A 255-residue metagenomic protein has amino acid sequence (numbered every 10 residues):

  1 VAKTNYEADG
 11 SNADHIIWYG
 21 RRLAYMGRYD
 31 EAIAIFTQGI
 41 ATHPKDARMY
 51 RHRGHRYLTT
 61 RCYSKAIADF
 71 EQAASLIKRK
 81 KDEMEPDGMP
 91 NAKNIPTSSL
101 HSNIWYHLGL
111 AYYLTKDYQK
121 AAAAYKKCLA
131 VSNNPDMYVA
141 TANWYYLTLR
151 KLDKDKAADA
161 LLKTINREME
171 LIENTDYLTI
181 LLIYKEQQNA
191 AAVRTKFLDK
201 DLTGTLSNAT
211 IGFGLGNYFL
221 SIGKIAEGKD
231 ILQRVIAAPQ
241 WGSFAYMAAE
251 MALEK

Functional and structural regions predicted by a protein language model:
N5, Q38-G39, Q72-A73, N94 (+2 more regions): Canonical positions in the second alpha-helix
G10, P44, K78, S99 (+4 more regions): Short coil turns that delineate tetratricopeptide repeat
R21, H55, L110, L147-R150 (+2 more regions): Residue-level recognition of tetratricopeptide repeat
